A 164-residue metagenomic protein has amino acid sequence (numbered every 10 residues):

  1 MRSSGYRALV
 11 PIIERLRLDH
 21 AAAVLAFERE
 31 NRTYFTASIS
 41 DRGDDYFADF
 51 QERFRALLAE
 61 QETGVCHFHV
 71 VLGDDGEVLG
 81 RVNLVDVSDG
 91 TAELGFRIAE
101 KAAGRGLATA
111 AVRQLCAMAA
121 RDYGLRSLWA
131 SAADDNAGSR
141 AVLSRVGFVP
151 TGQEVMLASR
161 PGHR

Functional and structural regions predicted by a protein language model:
M1-A23, F27-Y34, F68-R164: Acyl-donor (CoA/ACP) binding surface of acyl/acetyltransferases
L16, F27, Y46-E52, T63: Generic, well-ordered alpha-helical segments
T33-A56: Conserved GNAT-fold acetyl-CoA-binding loop/helix
D45, R55-V70: A short helix-loop-beta-strand connector motif used in the catalytic cores of GNAT acetyltransferases and, in some
E52-A56, T63, D122, G147-F148: Short alpha-helix boundary/capping motifs
